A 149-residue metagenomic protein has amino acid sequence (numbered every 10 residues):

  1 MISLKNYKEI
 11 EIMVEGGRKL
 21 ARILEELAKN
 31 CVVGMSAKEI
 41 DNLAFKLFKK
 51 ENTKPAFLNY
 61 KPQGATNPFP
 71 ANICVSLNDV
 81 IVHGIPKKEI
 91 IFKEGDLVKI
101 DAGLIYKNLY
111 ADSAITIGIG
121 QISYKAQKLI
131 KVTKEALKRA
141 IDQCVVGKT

Functional and structural regions predicted by a protein language model:
M1-T149: Active-site neighborhoods and metal-handling regions in enzymes and metal-associated proteins
